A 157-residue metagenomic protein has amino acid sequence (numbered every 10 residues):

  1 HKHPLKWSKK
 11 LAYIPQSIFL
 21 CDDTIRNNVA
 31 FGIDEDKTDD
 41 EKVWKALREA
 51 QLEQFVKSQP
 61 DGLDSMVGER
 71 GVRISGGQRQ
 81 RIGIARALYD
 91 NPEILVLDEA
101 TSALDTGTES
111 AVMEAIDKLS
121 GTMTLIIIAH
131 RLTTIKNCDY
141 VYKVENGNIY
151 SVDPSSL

Functional and structural regions predicted by a protein language model:
H1, R26-E69, M113-E114, T122 (+1 more regions): ABC ATPase nucleotide-binding domain helical subdomain, centered on the C-loop/LSGGQ "ABC signature"
Q78, I84, V112, I128: Hydrophobic anchor residue at the start of the ABC signature
Y89-E93, T122: A short, proline-enriched helix->beta-strand linker immediately N-terminal to the Walker B motif in ABC-type P-loop
L95-D98: Catalytic Walker B motif of ABC-type/P-loop ATPase nucleotide-binding domains
T106-G107: Helix N-cap at the start of a conserved alpha-helix in ABC-type nucleotide-binding domains
K118-I127, I135: Conserved catalytic loops of ABC-family nucleotide-binding domains
C138-P154: H-loop (His-switch) and adjacent beta-strand-loop-beta switch element of ABC-type ATPase nucleotide-binding domains
